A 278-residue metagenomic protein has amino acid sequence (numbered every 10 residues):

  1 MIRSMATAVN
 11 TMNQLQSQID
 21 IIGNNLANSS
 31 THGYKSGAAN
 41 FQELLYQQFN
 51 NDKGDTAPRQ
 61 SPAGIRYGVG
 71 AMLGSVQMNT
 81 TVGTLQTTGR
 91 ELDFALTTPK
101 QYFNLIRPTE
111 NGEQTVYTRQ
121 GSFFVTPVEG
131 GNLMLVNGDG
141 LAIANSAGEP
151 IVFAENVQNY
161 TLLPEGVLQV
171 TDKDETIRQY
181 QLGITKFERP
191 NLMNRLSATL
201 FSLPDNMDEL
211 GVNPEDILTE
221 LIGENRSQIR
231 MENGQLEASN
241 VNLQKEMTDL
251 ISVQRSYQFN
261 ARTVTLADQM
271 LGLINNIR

Functional and structural regions predicted by a protein language model:
M1-P150, E155-R278: Amphipathic alpha-helical polymerization modules
